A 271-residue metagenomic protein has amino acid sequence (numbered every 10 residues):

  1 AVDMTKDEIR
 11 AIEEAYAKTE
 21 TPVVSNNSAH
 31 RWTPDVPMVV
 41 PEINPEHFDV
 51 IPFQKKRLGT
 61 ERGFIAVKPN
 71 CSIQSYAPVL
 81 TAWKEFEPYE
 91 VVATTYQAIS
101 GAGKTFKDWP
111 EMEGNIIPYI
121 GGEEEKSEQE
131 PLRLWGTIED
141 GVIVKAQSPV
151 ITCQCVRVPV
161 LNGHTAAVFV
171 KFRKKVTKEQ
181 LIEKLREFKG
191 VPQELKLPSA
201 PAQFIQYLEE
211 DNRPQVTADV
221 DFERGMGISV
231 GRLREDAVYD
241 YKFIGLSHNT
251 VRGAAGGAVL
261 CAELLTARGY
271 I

Functional and structural regions predicted by a protein language model:
A1-P118, P149-V150, F222, I228-S229 (+2 more regions): N-terminal Rossmann-like NAD(P) cofactor-binding subdomain of oxidoreductases, focused on the glycine-rich
V50-K56, S127, A202-L208: Generic hydrophobic, helix-prone segments enriched in Leu/Val/Ile
T60-R62, Q74-Q193: Active-site-lining helix/loop region of Rossmann-like oxidoreductase modules
F64, L132-V144, A200-F204, P214-D219: N-terminal start-of-chain detector that recognizes signal peptides and the immediate post-cleavage beginning
C153-R157, N162-I271: C-terminal active-site/capping subdomain that shapes the small-molecule cofactor and substrate pocket of enzyme
